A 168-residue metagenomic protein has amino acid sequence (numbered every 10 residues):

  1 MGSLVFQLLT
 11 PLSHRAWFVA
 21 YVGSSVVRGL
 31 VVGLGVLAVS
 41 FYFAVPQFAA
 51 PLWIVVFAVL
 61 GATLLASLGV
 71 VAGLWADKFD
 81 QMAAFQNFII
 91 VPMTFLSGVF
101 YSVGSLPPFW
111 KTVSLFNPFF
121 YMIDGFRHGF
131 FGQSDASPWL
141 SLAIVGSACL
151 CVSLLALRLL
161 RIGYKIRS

Functional and structural regions predicted by a protein language model:
M1-L12, S25, I166: Transmembrane helix boundary and interhelical loop/hinge segments in multi-pass membrane proteins
G2-L9, D77, N87, K111-L115 (+1 more regions): Short amphipathic alpha-helical coupling elements at transmembrane boundaries
L4-Q7, V39, A72, A76 (+5 more regions): Hydrophobic alpha-helical interface/terminus motif in multipass membrane transporters
S13-H14, S102: Short coil/turn motifs that cap or connect alpha-helices
H14-Q86, Q133-L157: Alpha-helical transmembrane segments and their short interhelical loops
A44, T94-C151: Membrane-interfacial helix-loop-helix junctions in multi-pass membrane proteins
V59, W75, F85-L96, F116-F119: Hydrophobic transmembrane alpha-helices
L160-S168: Short cytosolic juxtamembrane segments of multi-pass membrane proteins
